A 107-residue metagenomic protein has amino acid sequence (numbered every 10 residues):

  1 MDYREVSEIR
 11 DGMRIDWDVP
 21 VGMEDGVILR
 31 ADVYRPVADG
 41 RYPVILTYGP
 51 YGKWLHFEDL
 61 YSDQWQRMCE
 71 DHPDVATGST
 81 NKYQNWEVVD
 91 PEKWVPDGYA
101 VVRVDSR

Functional and structural regions predicted by a protein language model:
D2-G40, V44: N-terminal cap/lid segment of alpha/beta-hydrolase-fold proteins
D32-V104: N-terminal cap/lid subdomain of alpha/beta-hydrolase-fold enzymes
